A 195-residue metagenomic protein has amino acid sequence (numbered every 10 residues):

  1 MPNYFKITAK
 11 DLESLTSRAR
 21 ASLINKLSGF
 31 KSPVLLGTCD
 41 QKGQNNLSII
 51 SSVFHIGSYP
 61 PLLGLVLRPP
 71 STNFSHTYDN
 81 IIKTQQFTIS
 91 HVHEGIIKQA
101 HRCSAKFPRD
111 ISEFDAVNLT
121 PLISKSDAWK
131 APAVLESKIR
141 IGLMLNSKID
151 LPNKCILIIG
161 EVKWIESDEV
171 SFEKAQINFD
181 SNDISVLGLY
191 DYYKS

Functional and structural regions predicted by a protein language model:
M1-S195: Basic, polyanion-binding surface patches
